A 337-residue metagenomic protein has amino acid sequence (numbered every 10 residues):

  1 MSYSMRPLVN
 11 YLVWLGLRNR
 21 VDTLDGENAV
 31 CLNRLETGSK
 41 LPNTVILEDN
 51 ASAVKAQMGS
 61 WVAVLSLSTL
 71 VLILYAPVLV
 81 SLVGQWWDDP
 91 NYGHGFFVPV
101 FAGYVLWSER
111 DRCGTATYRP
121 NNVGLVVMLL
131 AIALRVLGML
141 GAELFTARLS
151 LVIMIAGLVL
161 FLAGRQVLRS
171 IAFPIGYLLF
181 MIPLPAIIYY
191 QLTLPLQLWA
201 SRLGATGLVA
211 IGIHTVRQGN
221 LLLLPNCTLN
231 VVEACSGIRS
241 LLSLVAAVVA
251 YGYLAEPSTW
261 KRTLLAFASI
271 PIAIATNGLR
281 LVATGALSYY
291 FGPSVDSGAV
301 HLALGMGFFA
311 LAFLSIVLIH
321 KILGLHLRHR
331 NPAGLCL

Functional and structural regions predicted by a protein language model:
S2-R18, L24-G26, V30-L337: Hydrophobic N-terminal alpha-helices or hydrophobic patches in metabolic proteins across all domains of life
